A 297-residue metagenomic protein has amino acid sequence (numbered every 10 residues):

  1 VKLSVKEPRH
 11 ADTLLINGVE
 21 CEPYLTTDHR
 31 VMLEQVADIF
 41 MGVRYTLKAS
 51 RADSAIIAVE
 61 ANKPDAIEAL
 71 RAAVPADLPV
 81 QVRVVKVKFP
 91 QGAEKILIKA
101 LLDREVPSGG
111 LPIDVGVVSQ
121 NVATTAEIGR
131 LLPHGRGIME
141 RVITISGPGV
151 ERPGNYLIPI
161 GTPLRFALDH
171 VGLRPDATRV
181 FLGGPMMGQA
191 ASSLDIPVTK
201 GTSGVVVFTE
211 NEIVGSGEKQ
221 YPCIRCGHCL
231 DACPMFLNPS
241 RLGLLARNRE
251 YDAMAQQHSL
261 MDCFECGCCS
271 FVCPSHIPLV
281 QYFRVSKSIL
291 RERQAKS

Functional and structural regions predicted by a protein language model:
V1-L78, V85-I98, R225, Q257-M261 (+3 more regions): Iron-sulfur-cluster electron-transfer modules
L3-K6, H10, A52-L164, H170-P175 (+1 more regions): Hydrophobic alpha-helical positions that pack around
R9, E34-M41, S50, D65 (+13 more regions): Conserved active-site and cofactor/substrate-binding residues in soluble primary-metabolism enzymes
L15, A58, T144, N155-L157 (+6 more regions): Structured core elements
Y24, R152-G154, R165-F166, G188-S192 (+1 more regions): Short acidic/glycine-rich loop or secondary-structure boundary segments that cap or lie
T46-S50, A73-D77, R104, S108 (+10 more regions): Change "in soluble alpha/beta enzymes" to "in soluble alpha/beta proteins
P90-Q91, I96-L102, G172-I224: Active-site gating/interface segments in enzymes
G204-Q220, L230, P234-S297: Ferredoxin-type iron-sulfur electron-transfer modules in oxidoreductases and energy-metabolism complexes
